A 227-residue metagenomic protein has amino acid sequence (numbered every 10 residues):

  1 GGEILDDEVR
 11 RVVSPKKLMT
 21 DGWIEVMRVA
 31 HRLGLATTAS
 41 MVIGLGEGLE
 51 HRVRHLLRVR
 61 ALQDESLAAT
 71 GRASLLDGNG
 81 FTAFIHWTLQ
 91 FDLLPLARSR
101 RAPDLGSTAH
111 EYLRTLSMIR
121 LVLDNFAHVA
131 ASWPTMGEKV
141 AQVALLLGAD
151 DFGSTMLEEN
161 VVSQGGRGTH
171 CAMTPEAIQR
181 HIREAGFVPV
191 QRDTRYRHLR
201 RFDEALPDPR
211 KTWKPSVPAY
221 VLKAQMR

Functional and structural regions predicted by a protein language model:
G1, T37-I43, I85-T88, W133: A cross-domain feature marking catalytic cores of carbohydrate-active enzymes and several ubiquitous metabolic/repair
G1-G34, V42-D77, A97-S107, G168: Conserved non-cysteine loop/helix-boundary elements of the Radical SAM core domain that shape
H31, D64-R227: Auxiliary Fe-S-binding modules of radical SAM enzymes
